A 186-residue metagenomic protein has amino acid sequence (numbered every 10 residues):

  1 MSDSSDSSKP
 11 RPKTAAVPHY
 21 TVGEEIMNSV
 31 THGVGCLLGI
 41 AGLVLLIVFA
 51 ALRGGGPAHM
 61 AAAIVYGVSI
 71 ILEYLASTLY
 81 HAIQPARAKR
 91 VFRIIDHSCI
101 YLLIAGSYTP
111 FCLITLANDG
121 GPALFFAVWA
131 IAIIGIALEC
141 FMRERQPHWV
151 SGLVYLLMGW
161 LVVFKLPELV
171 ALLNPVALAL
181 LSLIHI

Functional and structural regions predicted by a protein language model:
S2-I184: Multi-pass alpha-helical transmembrane bundles in non-GPCR membrane proteins that perform intramembrane catalysis
